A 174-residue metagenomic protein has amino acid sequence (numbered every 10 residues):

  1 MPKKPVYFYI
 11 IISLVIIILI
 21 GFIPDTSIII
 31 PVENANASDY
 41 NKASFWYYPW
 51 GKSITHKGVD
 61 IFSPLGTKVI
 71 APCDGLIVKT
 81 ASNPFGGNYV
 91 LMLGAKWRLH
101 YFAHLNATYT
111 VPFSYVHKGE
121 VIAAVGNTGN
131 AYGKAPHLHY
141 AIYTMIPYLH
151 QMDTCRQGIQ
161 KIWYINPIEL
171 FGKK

Functional and structural regions predicted by a protein language model:
P2-Y9, S13-N88, K118, N127 (+1 more regions): Surface-exposed, glycine-biased beta-strand/turn segments
Y40, F45, Y101-F102, Y140: Aromatic side chains
F62, L93-A95, Y143: A generic structural motif
T67, T108, N130: Glycine-/small-residue-rich active-site loops that bind phosphorylated ligands and cofactors
A71-Y109, A135-H139: Zn2+-dependent peptidoglycan hydrolase active-site motif and core
Y115-K174: Conserved, short, structured surface segments that act as functional micro-motifs
